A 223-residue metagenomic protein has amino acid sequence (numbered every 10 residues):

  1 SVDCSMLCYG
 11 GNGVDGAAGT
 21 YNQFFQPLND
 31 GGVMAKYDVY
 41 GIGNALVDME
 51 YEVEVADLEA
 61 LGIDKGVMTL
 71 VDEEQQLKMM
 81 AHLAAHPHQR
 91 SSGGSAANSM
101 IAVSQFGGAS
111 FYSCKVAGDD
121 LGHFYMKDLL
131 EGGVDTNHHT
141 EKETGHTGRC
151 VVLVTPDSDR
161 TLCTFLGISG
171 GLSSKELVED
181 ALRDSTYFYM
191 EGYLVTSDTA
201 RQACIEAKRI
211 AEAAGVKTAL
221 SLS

Functional and structural regions predicted by a protein language model:
G19-V33: Short, Lys/Arg-enriched N-terminal segments with co-localized hydrophobic residues within the first ~10-30 amino acids
M34-S113, H123-F124: Glycine-rich phosphate/adenosyl-contacting loop at the front of the ribokinase-like
D128-G145: A glycine-rich helix N-cap at a beta->alpha junction
N137-K142, V152-D198: Conserved phosphate-binding/catalytic loop of the ribokinase/pfkB sugar-kinase fold
Y187-S223: Conserved beta-alpha-beta core of the PfkB/ribokinase-like small-molecule kinase fold
